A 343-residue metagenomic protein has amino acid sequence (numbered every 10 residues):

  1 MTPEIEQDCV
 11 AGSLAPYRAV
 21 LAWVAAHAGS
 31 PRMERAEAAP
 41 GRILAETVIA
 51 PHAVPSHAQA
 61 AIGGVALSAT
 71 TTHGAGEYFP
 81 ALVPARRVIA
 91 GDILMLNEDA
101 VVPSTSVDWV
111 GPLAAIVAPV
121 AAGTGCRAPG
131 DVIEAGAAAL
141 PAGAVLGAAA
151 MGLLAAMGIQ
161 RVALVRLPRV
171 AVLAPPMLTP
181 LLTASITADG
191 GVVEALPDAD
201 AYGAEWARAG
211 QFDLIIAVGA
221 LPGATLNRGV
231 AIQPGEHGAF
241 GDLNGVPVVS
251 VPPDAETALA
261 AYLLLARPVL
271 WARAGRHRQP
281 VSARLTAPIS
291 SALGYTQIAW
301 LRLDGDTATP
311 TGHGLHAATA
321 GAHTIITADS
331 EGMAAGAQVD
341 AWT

Functional and structural regions predicted by a protein language model:
T2-Q160: Phosphate-interaction motifs
P3, Q59, G76, A115 (+2 more regions): C-terminal terminal segments
S56-H57, V83-P84, P129, R228 (+3 more regions): Short, conserved secondary-structure segments in the cores of folded domains
A58-A60, T71-G74, R86-R87, M95 (+13 more regions): Solvent-exposed alpha-helices and their adjacent loops that cap or buttress functional pockets in soluble metabolic
V65, G76-P80, D92-L94, L113-A115 (+8 more regions): Structural motif
G125-I216: Phosphate-binding glycine-rich loops and their immediate beta-loop-alpha structural context
A174-P176, P180-L181, S185-R284, P288 (+1 more regions): Short glycine/threonine-rich loop/turn motifs
